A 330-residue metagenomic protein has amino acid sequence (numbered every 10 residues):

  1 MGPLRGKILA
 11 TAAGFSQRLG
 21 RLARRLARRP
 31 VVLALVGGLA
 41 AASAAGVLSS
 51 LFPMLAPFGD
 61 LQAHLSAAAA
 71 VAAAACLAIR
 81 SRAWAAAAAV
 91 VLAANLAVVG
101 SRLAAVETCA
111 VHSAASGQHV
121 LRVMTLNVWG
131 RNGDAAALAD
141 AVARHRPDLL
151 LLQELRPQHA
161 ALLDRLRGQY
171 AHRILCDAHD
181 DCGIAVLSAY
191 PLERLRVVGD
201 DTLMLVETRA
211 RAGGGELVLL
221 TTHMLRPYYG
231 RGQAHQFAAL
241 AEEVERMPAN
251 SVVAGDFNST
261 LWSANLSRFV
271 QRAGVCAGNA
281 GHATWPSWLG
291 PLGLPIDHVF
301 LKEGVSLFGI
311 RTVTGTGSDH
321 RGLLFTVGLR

Functional and structural regions predicted by a protein language model:
L4-S49: Hydrophobic alpha-helical segments
R28-G38, P53, A89-R102: Hydrophobic targeting/anchoring helices
P30-C76: Membrane-embedded alpha-helical segments of integral membrane proteins
L51, S81, E107-A110: Transmembrane helix-loop junctions in multipass membrane proteins, especially transporters and channels
L77-A86: Membrane-interface helix-boundary motifs at transmembrane edges
A86-R144: N-terminal signal-anchor transmembrane helix
H119, V123, W129-R144, L149-R330: Soluble catalytic domains of enzymes that build or remodel membrane lipids, polysaccharides, and related
